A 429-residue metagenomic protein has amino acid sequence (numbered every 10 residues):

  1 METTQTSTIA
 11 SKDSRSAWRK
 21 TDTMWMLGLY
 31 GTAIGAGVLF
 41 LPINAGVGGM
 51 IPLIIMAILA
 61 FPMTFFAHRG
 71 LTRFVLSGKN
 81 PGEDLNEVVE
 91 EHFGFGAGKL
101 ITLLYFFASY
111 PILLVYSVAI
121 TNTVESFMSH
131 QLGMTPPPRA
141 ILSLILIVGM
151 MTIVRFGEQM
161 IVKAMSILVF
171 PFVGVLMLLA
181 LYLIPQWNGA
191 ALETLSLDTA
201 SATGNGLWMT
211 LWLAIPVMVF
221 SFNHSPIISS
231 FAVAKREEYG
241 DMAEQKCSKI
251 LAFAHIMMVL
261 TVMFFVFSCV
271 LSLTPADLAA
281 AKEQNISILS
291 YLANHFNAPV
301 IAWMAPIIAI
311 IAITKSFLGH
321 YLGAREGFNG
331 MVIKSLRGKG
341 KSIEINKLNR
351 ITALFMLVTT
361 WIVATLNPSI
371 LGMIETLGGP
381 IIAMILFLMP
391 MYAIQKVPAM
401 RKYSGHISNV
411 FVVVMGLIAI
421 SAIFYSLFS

Functional and structural regions predicted by a protein language model:
M1-I43, F65-R69, V397-Y403, V412-I420: Membrane-interface "cap" regions at the ends of multi-pass membrane proteins
K20, P42-V75, A97: Extracellular loop-to-transmembrane helix junctions
K20-I43, Y105-S109, A180-W187, S196-C269 (+2 more regions): Hydrophobic, membrane-embedded alpha-helices of multi-pass small-molecule transporters
M26-T32, L103, M128-G157, P171-A180 (+2 more regions): Transmembrane alpha-helical segments of multi-pass small-molecule transport proteins
A67-V75, P81-V88, H92-L132, P306-M331: Hydrophobic transmembrane alpha-helices that form the core helical bundles of multi-pass secondary transporters
E83-F95, M258-T314: TM-loop-TM module centered on a large, flexible mid-protein loop between adjacent transmembrane helices in multi-pass
I120, V124, A140, L144 (+3 more regions): Membrane-interface loop-to-helix entry segments
V154, F170-A200, M218-F222, V270 (+2 more regions): Hydrophobic alpha-helical segments and their helix-loop junctions in multi-pass secondary transporters
